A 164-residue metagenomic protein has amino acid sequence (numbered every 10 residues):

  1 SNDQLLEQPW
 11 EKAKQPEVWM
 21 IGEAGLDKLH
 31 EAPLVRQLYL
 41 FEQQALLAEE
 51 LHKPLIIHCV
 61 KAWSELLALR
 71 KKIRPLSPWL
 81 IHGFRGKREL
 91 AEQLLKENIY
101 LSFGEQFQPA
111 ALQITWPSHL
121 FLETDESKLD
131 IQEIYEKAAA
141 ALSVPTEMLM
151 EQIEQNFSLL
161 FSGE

Functional and structural regions predicted by a protein language model:
S1-E164: Mid-domain alpha/beta scaffold segments of enzyme catalytic cores
